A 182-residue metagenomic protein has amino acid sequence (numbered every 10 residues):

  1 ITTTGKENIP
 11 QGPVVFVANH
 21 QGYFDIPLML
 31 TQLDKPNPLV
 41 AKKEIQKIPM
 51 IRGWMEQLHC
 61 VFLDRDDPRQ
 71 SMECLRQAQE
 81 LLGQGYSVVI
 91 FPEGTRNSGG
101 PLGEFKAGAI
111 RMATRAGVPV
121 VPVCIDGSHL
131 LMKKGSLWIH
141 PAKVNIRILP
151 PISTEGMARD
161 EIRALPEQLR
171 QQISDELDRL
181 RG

Functional and structural regions predicted by a protein language model:
I1-T4, F24-I26, L75-Q77, M132-K134: A generic local structural motif
I1-V14: Membrane-anchoring hydrophobic helices of lipid-metabolizing enzymes
T3, F16, L39, I146-I148: Generic preference for hydrophobic
T4, V40-K42, D64-R65, P92 (+1 more regions): Thr-Gly-centered strand-to-loop micro-motif
K6-N8, M29-T31, R52-G53, Q79-E80 (+1 more regions): Short secondary-structure boundary/capping segments
N8-Q11, K47, P68-S71, I152-M157: A short acidic, often aromatic-flanked loop/helix-cap motif at beta-alpha or helix-coil junctions that lines enzyme
Q11-P68: Catalytic core of membrane glycerolipid acyltransferases/transacylases, capturing the structured, soluble-facing
M72-G182: Non-catalytic C-terminal accessory region of glycerolipid acyltransferases and related lyso-lipid remodeling enzymes
